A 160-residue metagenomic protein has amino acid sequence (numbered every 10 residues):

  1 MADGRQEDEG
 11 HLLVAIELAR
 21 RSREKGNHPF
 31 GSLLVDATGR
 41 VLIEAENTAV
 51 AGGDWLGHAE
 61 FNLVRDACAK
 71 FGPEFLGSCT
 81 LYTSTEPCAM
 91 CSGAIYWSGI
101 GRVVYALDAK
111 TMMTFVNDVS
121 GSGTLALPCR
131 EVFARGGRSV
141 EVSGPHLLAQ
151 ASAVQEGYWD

Functional and structural regions predicted by a protein language model:
M1-S22, A94-D160: Zinc-dependent deaminase
G26-F30, G77: Short, basic and Ser/Thr-rich N-terminal targeting/leader segments
F30-D36: Short beta-strand scaffold segments in enzyme catalytic cores
L42-A49: Short beta->alpha transition motifs characteristic of CBS
A51-F61, D66: A short, polar/charged loop-to-alpha-helix boundary motif
P73-T85: Immediate flanking context of iron-sulfur cluster ligation sites
T85, A89-C91: Conserved redox-active cysteine motifs that mediate thiol-disulfide chemistry, especially di-cysteine Cys-X(1-2)-Cys
